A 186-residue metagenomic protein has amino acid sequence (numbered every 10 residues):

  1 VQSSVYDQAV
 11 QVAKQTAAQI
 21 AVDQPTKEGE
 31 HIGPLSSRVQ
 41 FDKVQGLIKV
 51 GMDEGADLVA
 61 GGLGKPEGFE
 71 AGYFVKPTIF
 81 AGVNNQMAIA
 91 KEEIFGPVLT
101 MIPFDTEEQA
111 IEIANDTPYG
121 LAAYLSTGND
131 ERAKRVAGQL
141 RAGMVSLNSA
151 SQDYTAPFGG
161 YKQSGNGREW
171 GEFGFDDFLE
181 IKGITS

Functional and structural regions predicted by a protein language model:
V1-V5, P34, I79, S164: Short beta-strand and adjoining strand-loop segment in the mid-core of the Rossmann-like NAD(P)-dependent dehydrogenase
Q2-S3, P34-S37, P103, S126: Active-site-adjacent beta-strand anchor residues
S3-I20, I181: Conserved core segment of the aminotransferase class I/II
Q8-T16, G46, V50, Q109: A non-catalytic, amphipathic alpha-helix used as a structural packing/dimerization or gating element in enzyme scaffolds
K14-G46, L63-F74, K91-F95, Y154-G159: Flexible, acidic loop-helix segments that line cofactor/substrate-binding pockets
V22-E28, V59-L63, A123-Y124, G128 (+1 more regions): Flexible, glycine/charged-enriched surface loops at secondary-structure junctions
I48, D53-E54, E67, A71-S186: Conserved C-terminal structural/oligomerization subdomain of aldehyde/semialdehyde dehydrogenase
